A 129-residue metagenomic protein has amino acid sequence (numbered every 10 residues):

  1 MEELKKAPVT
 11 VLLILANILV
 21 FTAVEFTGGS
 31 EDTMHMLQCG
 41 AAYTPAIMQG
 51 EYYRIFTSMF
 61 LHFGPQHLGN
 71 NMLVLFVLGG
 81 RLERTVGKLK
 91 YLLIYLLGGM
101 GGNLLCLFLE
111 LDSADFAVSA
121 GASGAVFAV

Functional and structural regions predicted by a protein language model:
M1-K5: Cytosolic juxtamembrane amphipathic/interface segments immediately preceding and feeding into a transmembrane helix
K6-A122: N-terminal TM1-TM2 helical hairpin plus the immediately adjacent luminal interfacial "cap"
S123-V129: Short, intrinsically disordered, charge-balanced linker/junction segments flanking boundaries in proteins
